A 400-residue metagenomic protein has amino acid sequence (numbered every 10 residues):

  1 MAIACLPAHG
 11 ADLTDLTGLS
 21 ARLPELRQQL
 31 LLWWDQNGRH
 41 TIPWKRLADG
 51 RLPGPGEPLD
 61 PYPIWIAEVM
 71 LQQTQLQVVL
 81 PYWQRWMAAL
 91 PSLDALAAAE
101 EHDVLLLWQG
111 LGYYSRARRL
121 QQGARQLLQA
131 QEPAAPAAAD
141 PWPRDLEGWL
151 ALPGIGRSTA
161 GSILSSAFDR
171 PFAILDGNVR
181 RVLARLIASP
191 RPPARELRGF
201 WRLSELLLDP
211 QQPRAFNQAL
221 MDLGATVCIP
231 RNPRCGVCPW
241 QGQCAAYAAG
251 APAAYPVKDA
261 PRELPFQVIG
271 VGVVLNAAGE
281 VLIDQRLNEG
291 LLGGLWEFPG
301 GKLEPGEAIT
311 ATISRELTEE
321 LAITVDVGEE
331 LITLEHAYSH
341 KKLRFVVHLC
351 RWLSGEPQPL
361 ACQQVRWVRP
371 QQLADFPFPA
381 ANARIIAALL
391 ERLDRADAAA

Functional and structural regions predicted by a protein language model:
I3-A8, D15, W33-D35, R39-G236 (+1 more regions): Catalytic cores of DNA base-excision repair glycosylases
L26-W33, N37, V274-A277: Thiotemplate assembly-line natural product biosynthesis machinery
L47-G50, A260-P261, L331-A337: Short, solvent-exposed loop/turn elements at beta->coil junctions and helix N-caps that rim active or binding pockets
P233, V237-G270, A337, R344 (+1 more regions): Acidic, metal-coordinating catalytic segment for phosphate/diphosphate chemistry, firing primarily on the Nudix
P252-E297, D326: N-terminal strand-loop-strand
F298-I332: The catalytic Nudix box helix
L334-E356: Phosphate/ribose-recognition catalytic cores of enzymes acting on nucleotide-derived substrates
L349-L393: NUDIX/MutT-family hydrolases
